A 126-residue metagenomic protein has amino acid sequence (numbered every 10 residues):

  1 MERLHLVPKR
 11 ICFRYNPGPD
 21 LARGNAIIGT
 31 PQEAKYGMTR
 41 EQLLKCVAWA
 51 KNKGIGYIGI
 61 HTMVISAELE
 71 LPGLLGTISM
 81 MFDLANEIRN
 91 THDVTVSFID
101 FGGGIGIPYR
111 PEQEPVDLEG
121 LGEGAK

Functional and structural regions predicted by a protein language model:
M1-F98, I107: Active-site-proximal beta-alpha core segment in soluble small-molecule metabolic enzymes
F101: Structured binding elements
P108, E114-K126: Anionic-ligand-binding alpha/beta catalytic cores of soluble enzymes and soluble regulatory domains that recognize
